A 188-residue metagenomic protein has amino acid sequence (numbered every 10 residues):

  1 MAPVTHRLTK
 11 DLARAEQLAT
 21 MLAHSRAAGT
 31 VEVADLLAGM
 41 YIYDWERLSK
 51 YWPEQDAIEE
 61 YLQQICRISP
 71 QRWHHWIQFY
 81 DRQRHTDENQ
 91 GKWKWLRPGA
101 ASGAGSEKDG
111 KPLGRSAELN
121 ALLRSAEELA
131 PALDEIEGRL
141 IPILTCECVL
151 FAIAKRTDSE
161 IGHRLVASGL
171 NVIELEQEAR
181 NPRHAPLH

Functional and structural regions predicted by a protein language model:
M1-H188: Histone-fold recognition with a strong bias for associated Lys/Arg-rich disordered tails
